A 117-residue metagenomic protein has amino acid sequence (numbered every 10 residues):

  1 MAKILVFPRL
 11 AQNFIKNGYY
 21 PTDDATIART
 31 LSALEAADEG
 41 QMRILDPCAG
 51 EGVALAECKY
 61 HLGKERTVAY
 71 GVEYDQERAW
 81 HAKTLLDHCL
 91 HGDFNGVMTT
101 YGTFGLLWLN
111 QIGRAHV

Functional and structural regions predicted by a protein language model:
M1-H116: Class I S-adenosyl-L-methionine-dependent methyltransferase catalytic core
